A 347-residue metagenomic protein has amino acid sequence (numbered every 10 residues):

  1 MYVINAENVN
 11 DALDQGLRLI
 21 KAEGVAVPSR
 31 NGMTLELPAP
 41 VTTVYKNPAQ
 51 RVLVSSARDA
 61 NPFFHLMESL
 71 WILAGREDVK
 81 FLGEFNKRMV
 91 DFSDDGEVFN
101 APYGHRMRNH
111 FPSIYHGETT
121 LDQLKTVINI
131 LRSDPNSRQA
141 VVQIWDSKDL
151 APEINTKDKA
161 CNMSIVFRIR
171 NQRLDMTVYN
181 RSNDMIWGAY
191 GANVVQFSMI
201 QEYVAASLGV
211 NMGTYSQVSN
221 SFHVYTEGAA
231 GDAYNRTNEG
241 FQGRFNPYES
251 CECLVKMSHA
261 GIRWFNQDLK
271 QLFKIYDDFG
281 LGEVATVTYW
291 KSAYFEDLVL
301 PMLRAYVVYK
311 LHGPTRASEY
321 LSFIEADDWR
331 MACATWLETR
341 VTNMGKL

Functional and structural regions predicted by a protein language model:
M1-L347: Terminal, non-catalytic protein-protein interaction segments that mediate quaternary/complex assembly
